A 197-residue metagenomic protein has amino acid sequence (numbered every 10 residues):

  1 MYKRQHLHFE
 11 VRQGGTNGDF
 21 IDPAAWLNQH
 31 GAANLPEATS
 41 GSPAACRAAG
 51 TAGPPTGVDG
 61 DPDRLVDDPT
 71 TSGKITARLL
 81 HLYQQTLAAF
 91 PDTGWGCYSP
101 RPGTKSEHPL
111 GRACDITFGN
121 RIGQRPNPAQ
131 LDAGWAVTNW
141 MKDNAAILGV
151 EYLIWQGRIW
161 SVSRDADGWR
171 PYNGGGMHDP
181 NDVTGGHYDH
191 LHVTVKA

Functional and structural regions predicted by a protein language model:
M1-Y2: Short, small-residue-biased leader/transition segments that mark boundaries at the very start of proteins
Q5, G14, Q29, Q156 (+1 more regions): Surface-exposed loop/turn and secondary-structure junction residues enriched for glycine/proline
H6-R12, H108, H190-H192: Histidine-centered divalent metal-coordination motifs
E10-R64: Acidic, glycine-rich catalytic/binding loops that coordinate metals and/or anionic ligands
P23, H192-V193: Generic detector of short, aliphatic-rich beta-strand segments that form the cores of beta-sheets in diverse domain
S42-A166, Y188, T194-K196: Secreted/periplasmic proteins that engage bacterial cell-wall peptidoglycan
S163-D179: Short, low-order "capping/linker" segments at domain edges
D179-G185: Short, exposed beta-strand-loop hairpins at the edges of beta-sheets in extracellular/periplasmic proteins
